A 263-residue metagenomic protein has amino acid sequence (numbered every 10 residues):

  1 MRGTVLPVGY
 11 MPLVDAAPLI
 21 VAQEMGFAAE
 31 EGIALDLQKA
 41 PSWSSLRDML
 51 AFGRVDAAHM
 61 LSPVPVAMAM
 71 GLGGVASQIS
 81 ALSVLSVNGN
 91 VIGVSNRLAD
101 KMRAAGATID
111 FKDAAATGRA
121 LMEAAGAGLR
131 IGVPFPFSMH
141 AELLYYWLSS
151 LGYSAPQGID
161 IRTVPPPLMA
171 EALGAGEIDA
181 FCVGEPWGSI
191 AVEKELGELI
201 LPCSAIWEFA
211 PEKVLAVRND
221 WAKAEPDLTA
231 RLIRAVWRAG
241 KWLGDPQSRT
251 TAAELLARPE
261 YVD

Functional and structural regions predicted by a protein language model:
M1-P156, D179-S189, L196-F209: Short, glycine-/small- and polar/acidic-enriched structural segments that line small-molecule recognition paths
V55, I178, W237-K241: Solvent-exposed alpha-helix faces
I92-G93, V214-V217, W221-A222: Short glycine- and hydrophobic/aromatic-rich loop-to-beta-strand nucleating segment in the catalytic cores
S154-I159, E260-D263: Short, surface-exposed acidic
I161-P167: Active-site glycine-rich loop that binds ribose-phosphate moieties when present
F209-E212, T251: Short gly/pro-enriched beta-turn/loop segments at secondary-structure junctions
P226-D263: Secondary-structure end/capping motifs
